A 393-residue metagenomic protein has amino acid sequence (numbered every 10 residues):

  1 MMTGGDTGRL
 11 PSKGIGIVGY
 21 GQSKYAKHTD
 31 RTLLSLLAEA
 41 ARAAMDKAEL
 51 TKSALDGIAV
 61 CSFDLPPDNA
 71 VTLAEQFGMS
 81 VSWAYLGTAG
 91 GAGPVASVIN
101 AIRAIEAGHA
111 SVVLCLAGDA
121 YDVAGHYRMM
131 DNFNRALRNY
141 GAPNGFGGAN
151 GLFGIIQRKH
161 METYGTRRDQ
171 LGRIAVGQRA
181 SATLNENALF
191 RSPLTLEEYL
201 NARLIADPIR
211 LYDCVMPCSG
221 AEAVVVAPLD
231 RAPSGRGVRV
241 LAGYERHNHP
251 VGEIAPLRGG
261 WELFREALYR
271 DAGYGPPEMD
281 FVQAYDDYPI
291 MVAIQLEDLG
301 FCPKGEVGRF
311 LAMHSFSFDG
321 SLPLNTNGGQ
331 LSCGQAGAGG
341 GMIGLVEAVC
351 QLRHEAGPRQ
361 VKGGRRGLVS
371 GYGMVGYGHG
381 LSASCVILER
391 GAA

Functional and structural regions predicted by a protein language model:
M2-A92, N100, H160-Q170, L189-E198 (+4 more regions): Conserved active-site "lid/cap" helical segment
M2-L34, T163, R173, L204-A267 (+5 more regions): Condensing-enzyme catalytic core mediating Claisen C-C bond formation in acyl metabolism
R9-P11, S62-L116, A120-L152, F190-C214 (+3 more regions): Conserved catalytic cysteine-centered active-site region of acyl-thioester-dependent Claisen-condensing enzymes
Q22-K24, S62-L65, G90-G93, A117-D122 (+6 more regions): Acidic, glycine-rich active-site loops and adjacent beta-strand->loop/helix elements that engage anionic groups
K52-C61, A84-L86, V113-G118, D169-V176 (+5 more regions): Beta-strand segments within the central parallel beta-sheet cores of soluble alpha/beta enzyme folds
L65-A74, G252-P256, D286-R309, G320 (+2 more regions): Short glycine/threonine-rich loop-to-helix capping motif typified by GTGT followed within a few residues by an Asp-Pro
A89-D119, G151-L184, V224-D230, Q335-A356: Active-site-proximal alpha-helical scaffold in enzymes
E266-P289, D298-F301, Q330-A336: Extended C-terminal subregions enriched in glycine
